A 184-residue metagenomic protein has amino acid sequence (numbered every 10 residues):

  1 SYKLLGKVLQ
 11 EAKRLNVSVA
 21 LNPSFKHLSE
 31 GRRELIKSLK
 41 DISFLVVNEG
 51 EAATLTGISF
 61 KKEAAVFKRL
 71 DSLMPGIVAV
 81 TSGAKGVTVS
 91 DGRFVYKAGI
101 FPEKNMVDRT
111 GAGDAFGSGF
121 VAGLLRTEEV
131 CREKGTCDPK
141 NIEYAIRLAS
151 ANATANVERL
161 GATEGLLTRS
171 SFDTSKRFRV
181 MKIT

Functional and structural regions predicted by a protein language model:
S1-F44, E49-K97, E128-E129, C137 (+3 more regions): Ribokinase/PfkB-type carbohydrate-kinase core domain
A53-T56, V107-C137: Short, small-residue alpha-helix embedded
N156-V157: Conserved short C-terminal alpha-helix that flanks the catalytic cleft of nucleotide-sugar-dependent
